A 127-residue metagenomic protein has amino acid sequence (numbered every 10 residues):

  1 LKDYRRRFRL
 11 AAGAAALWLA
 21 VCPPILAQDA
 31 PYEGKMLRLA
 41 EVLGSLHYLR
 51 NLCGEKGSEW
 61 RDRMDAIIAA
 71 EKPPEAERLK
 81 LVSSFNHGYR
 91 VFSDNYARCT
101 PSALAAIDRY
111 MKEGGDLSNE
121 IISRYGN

Functional and structural regions predicted by a protein language model:
L1-G13: Bacterial N-terminal signal peptides that target proteins for export
A11-C22: Bacterial N-terminal signal peptides
P23-A27: Sec/Tat signal peptide C-region and signal peptidase I cleavage site
Q28-S45: Short N-terminal segments immediately surrounding and downstream of signal-peptide cleavage
V42-G57: Early exported N-terminus immediately downstream of N-terminal targeting peptides
G57-N127: Compact alpha-helical subdomains of small soluble proteins
